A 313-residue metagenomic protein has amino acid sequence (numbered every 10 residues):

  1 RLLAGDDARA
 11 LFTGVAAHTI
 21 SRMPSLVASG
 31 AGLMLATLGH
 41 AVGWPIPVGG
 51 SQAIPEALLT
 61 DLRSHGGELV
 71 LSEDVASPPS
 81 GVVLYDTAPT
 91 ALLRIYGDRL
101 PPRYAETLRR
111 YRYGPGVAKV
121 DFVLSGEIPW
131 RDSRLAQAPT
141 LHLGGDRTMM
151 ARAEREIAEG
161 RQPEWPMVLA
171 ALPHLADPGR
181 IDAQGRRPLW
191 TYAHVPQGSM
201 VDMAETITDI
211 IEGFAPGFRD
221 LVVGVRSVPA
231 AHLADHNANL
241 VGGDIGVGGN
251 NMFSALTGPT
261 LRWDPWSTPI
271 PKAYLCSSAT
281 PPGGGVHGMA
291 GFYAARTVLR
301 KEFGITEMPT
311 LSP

Functional and structural regions predicted by a protein language model:
R1-H65, G242-G249, F253-S254: Active-site/ligand-binding neighborhood in enzyme catalytic cores
L3, P129-R134, G198-E205: Short, conserved charged micro-motifs
G5-R22, W165-L169, G217-P281: A glycine-rich dinucleotide-binding beta-alpha-beta segment and adjacent secondary-structure elements that constitute
L71-D182: Mid-domain catalytic core of redox enzymes that form a hydrophobic substrate pocket/lid adjacent to a catalytic redox
L84, F122, T191, I207 (+4 more regions): Hydrophobic, well-ordered secondary-structure elements that form the walls of internal hydrophobic environments
T90-R94, V123-S125, A183-I210: Conserved FAD/dinucleotide-binding core of flavoprotein oxidoreductases
C276-L299: A conserved FAD-binding loop/helix module that cradles the flavin
R300-P313: Active-site-proximal substrate-binding core of FAD-dependent oxidoreductases
